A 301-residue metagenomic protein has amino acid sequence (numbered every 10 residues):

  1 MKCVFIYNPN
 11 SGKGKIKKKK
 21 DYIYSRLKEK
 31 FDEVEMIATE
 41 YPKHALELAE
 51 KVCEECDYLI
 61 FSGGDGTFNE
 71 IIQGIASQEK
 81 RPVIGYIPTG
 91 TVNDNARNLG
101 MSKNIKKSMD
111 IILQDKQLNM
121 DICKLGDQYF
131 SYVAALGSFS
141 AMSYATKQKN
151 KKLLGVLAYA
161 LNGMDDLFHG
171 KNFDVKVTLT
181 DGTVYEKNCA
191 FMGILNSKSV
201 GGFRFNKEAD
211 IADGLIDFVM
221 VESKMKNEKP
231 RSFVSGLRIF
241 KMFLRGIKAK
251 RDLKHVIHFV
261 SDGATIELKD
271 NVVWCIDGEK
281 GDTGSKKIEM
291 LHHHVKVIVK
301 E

Functional and structural regions predicted by a protein language model:
M1-S62, K107, G182: ATP/NTP phosphate-donor binding region
K30, T39, S77-I194: Catalytic core of DAGKc-family lipid kinases
F31, C56, N188-C189, V260-D262 (+1 more regions): Short, well-ordered alpha-helix to beta-strand connector turns
T67-E79: Short Gly/Thr/Asp-enriched flexible loops that form oxyanion-binding sites at enzyme active sites
A135, F139, G193-N206, K280: Glycine-rich phosphate/pyrophosphate-binding beta-alpha loops
N150-A158, G202, E208-R231: Gly/Ser/Thr-rich active-site loops/lids in small-molecule metabolic enzymes that frequently grip phosphoryl groups
K171-F173, N188-A190, A212-D217, D262-A264: A generic structural signal for short beta-strands and their flanking turns/coil linkers
L179-D181, D210, M220-E301: ATP/nucleoside-binding phosphotransfer catalytic cores, i.e., glycine-rich phosphate-binding loops
